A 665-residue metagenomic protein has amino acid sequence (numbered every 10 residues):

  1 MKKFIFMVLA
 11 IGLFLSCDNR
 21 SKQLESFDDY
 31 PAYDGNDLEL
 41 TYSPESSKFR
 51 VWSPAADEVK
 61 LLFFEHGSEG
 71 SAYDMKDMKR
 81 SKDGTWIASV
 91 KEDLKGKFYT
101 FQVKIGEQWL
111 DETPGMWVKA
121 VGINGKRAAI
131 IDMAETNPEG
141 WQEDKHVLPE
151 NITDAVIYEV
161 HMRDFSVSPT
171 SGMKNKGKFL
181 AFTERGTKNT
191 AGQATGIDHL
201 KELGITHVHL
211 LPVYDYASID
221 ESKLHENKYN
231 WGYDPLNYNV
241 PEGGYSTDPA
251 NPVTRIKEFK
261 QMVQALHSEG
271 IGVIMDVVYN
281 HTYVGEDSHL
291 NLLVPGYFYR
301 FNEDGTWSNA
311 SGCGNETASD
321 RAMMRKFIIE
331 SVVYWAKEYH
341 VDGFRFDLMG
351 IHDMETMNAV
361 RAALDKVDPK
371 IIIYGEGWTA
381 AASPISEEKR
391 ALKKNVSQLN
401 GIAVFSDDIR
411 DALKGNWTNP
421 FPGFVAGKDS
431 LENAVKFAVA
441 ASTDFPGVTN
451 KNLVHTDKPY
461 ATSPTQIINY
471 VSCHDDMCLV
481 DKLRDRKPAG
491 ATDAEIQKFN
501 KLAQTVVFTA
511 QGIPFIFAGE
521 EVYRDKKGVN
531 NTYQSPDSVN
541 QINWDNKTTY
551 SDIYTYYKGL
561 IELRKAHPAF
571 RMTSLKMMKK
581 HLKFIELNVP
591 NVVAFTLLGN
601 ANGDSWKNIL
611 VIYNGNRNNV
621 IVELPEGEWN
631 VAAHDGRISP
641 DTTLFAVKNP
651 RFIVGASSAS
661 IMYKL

Functional and structural regions predicted by a protein language model:
L15-S16: C-terminal motif of bacterial Sec signal peptides marking the signal peptidase cleavage site
R20-P44, A72, R80-E184: The feature marks proteins involved in alpha-glucan
T41-R50, P54-D57, K583-E623: Carbohydrate-binding surface patches
V51, F101, V160, L210 (+9 more regions): Conserved, mostly hydrophobic/aromatic
S53, K95-Y99, L644-L665: C-terminal beta-strand-rich structural cap/linker in extracellular carbohydrate-active enzymes
F64, E495-I496, T509, I542 (+4 more regions): C-terminal accessory region downstream of the catalytic core in glycan-modifying enzymes
A128-I131, R361-A362, K366-Y523, Y533 (+5 more regions): Conserved alpha/beta catalytic core and glycan-binding cleft of carbohydrate-active enzymes
R163-Y339, H352-D368, I372, A434: Substrate-binding/active-site clefts of carbohydrate-active enzymes
